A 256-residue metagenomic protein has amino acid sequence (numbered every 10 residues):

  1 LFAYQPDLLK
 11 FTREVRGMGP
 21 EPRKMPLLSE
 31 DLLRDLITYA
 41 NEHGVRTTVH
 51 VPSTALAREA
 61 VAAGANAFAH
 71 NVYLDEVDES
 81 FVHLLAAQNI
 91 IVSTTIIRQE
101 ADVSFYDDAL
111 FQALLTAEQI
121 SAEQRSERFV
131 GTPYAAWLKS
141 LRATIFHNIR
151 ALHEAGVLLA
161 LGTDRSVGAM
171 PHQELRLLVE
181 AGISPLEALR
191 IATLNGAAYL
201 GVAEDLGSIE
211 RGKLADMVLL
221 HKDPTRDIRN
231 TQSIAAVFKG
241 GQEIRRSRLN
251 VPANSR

Functional and structural regions predicted by a protein language model:
L1-P26, N71-A181, S247, P252-R256: Active-site neighborhoods of metal-dependent hydrolases
Q5, A40, H50, F68 (+9 more regions): Divalent metal-coordination and catalytic microenvironments
K24-V49, N89-T94: Alpha-helix-loop-beta-strand connector modules within alpha/beta enzyme cores
R34, T38, R58-V61, H83 (+3 more regions): Alpha-helical segments flanking ligand/cofactor-binding loops in enzyme cores
V45-E59: Functional cores that coordinate and move charged inorganic groups
A55-A57, V77-F81, E204-G207: Short acidic active-site motifs
A65-D75, P185, V237: Short hydrophobic/aromatic-enriched beta-strand-loop microsegments
A169, S184-R190, Y199-I234: Acidic, glycine-enriched loop/beta-strand segments at the rims of small-molecule binding/catalytic pockets
